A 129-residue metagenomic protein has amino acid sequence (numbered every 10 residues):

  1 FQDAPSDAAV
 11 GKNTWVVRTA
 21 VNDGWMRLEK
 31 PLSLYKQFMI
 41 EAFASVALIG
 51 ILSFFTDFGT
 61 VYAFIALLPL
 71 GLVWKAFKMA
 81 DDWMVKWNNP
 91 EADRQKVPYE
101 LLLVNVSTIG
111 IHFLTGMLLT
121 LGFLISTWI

Functional and structural regions predicted by a protein language model:
F1-A4, W15-V16, N105-T108, H112 (+1 more regions): Long, contiguous hydrophobic alpha-helical segments, chiefly transmembrane helices and signal peptides
F1-F43: Solvent-exposed interhelical
M26, K30-S33, T56, K96 (+1 more regions): Juxtamembrane loop-transmembrane helix junctions in multi-pass integral membrane proteins, especially the extracellular
S33-P90, I129: Transmembrane helix-loop-helix
E41-V46, I111, T115-G116, T120: Hydrophobic alpha-helical transmembrane segments in multi-pass membrane proteins
V73-M117: Interfacial loop-to-transmembrane junctions
L119-I129: Juxtamembrane boundary at the C-terminal end of a transmembrane helix
